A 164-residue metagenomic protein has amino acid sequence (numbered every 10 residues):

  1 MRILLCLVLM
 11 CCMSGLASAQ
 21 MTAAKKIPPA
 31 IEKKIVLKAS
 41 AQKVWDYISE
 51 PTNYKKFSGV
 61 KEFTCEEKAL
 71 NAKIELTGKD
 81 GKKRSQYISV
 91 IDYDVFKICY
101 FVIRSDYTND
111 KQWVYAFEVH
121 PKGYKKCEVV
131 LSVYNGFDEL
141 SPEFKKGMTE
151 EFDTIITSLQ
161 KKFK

Functional and structural regions predicted by a protein language model:
M1-A24: Bacterial Sec-dependent N-terminal signal peptides
A17-E66: Hydrophobic ligand-binding cavity/cleft-lining segments
I27-P29, K82, K111, K125: Residue-level preference for beta-strand/loop junctions
A30, S49, A69-N71, K83 (+1 more regions): Extracytoplasmic
K33-I35, R84-I91, W113-P121: Hydrophobic/aromatic beta-strand elements that line small-molecule binding cavities or substrate pockets in beta-rich
S49, N53, T157-K164: Sec-exported extracytoplasmic/periplasmic mature domains
K56, T64-T108, Y134-N135, K161-K164: Glycine-rich portal/gate segments that line the openings of hydrophobic small-molecule binding cavities
I103-T157, K161: Beta-strand/loop substructures that line and gate deep hydrophobic ligand-binding cavities in soluble
